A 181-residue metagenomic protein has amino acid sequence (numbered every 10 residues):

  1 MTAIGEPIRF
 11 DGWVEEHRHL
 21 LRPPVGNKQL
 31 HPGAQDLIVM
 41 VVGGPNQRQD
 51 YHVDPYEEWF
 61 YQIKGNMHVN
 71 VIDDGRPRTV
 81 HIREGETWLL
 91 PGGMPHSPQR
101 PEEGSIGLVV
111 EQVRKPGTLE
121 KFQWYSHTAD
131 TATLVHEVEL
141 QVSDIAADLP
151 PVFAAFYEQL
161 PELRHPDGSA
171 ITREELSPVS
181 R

Functional and structural regions predicted by a protein language model:
M1-Y61, N66-L89, P95-R181: Jelly-roll (double-stranded beta-helix
